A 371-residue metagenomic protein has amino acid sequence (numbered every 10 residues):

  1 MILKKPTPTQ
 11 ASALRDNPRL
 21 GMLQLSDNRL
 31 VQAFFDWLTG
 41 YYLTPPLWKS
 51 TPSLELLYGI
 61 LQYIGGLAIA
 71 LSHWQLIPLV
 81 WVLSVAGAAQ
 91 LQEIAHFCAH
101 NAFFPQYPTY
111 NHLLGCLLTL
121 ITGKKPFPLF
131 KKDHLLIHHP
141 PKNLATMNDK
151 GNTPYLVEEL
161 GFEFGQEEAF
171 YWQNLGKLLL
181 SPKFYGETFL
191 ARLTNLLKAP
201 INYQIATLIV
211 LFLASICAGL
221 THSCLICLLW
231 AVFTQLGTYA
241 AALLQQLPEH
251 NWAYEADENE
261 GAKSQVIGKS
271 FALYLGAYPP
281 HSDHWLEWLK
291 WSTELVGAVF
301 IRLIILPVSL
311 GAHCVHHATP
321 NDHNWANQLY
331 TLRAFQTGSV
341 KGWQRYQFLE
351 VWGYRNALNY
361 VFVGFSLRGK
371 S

Functional and structural regions predicted by a protein language model:
M1-V85, I94, L120-V232, L236 (+1 more regions): Non-catalytic, topology-defining segments of multipass membrane proteins
L83-H100, P126-P128, L179, F184 (+2 more regions): Transmembrane alpha-helical segments that form the membrane-embedded catalytic/substrate-channel core of multi-pass
A88-P105, K131-K142, Q245, E249 (+1 more regions): Acidic (Asp/Glu-rich) catalytic motifs at the cytosolic membrane interface
N101-C116: Membrane-interface motifs of alpha-helical transmembrane segments
P105, Y155-E158, W252-D257: Short alpha-helical linear motifs
T109, N259-G261, W325-Y330: Short, flexible/disordered intra-domain loops and linkers
G115-I121, K263-V296: Cytosolic juxtamembrane regulatory segments of multi-pass membrane proteins
S292-A326: C-terminal hydrophobic structural anchor segments that stabilize assembly/packing rather than catalytic chemistry
